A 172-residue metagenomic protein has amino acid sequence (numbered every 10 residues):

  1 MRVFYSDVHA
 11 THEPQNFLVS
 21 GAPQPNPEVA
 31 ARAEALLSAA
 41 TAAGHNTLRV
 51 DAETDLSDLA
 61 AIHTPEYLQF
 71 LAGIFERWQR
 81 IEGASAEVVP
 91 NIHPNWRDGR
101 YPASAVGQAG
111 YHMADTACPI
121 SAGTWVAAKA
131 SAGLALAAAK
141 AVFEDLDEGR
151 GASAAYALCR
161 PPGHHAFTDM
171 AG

Functional and structural regions predicted by a protein language model:
M1-G172: HDAC/HDAC-like amidohydrolase catalytic core signature
